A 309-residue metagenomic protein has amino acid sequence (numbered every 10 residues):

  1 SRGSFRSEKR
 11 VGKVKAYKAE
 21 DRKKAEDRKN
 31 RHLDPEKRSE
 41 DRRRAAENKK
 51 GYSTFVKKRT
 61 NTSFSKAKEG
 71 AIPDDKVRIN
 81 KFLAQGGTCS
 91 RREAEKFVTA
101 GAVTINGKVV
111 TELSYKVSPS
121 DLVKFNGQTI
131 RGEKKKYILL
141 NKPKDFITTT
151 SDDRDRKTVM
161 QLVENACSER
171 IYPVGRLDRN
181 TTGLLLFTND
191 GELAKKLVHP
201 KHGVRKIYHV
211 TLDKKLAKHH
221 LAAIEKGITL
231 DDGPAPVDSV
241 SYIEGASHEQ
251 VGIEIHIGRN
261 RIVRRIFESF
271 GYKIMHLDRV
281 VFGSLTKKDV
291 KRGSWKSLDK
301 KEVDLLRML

Functional and structural regions predicted by a protein language model:
S1-P73, V77: Intrinsically disordered, Lys/Arg-rich low-complexity segments
T62-L309: Basic, flexible Lys/Arg- and Gly-enriched helix-loop patches that mediate nucleic-acid binding at interfaces with rRNA
